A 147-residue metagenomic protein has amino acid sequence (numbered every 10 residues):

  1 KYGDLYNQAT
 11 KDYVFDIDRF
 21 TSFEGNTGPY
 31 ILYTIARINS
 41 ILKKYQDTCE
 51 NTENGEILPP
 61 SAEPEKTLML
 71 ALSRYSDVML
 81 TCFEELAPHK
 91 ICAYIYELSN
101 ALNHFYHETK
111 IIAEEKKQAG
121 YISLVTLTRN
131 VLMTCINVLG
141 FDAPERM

Functional and structural regions predicted by a protein language model:
K1-M147: Non-catalytic interaction-recognition regions
